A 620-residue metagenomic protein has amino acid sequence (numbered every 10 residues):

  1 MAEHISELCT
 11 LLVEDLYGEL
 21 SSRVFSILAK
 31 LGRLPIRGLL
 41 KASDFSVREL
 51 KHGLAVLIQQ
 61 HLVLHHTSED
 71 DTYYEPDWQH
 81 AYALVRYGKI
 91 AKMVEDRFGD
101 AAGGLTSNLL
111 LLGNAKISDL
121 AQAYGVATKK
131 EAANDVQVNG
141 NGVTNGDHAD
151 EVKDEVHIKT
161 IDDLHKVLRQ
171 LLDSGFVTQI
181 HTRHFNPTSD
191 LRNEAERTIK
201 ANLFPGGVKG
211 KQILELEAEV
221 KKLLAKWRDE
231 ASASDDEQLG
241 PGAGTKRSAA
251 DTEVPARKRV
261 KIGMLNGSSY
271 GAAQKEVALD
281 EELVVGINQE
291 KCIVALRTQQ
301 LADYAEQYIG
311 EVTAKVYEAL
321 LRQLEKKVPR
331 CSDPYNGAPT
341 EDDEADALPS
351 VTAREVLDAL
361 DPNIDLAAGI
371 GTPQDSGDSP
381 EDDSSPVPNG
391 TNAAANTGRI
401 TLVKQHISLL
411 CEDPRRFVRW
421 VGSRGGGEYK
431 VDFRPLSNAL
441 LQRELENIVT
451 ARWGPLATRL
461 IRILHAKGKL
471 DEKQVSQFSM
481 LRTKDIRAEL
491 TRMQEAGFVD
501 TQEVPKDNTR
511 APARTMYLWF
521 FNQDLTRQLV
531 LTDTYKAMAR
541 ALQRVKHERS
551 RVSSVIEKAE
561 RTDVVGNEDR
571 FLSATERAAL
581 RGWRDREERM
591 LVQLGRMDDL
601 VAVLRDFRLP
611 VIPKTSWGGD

Functional and structural regions predicted by a protein language model:
M1-V47, V56: N-terminal alpha-helical scaffolding segments that mark the starts of alpha-solenoid/helical-repeat architectures
S21-L28, A102-L109, T313, Y317 (+1 more regions): Hydrophobic residues on short alpha-helical segments
K30-S43, L112-V156, K327-A395, A466-L481: Short acidic, hydrophobic short linear motifs in intrinsically disordered regions
I58-S68, H148-V152, D163-H165, R169-F185 (+4 more regions): A short, conserved structural fragment
W78-L111, F185-D251, P255-Y304, F433-T458 (+2 more regions): Short, amphipathic alpha-helical interaction segments positioned at domain boundaries
D235-S423, G427: Alpha-solenoid helical-repeat scaffolds
L296, V312, A347-S350, G426-T483: Eukaryotic modular interaction domains in large regulatory/scaffold proteins
A541-D620: Long low-complexity, intrinsically disordered regions
